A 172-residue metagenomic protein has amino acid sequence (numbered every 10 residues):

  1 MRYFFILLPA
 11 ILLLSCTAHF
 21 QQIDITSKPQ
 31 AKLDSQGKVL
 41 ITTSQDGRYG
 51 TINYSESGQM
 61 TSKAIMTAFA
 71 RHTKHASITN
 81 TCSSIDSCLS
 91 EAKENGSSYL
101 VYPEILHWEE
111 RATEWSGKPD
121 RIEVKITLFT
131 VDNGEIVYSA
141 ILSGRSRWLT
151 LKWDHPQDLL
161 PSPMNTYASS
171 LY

Functional and structural regions predicted by a protein language model:
M1-C16: Sec-dependent bacterial lipoprotein signal peptides
A10, L33, E94-S97: Alpha-helix termination/capping residues and helix-transition junctions
S15-T73, A168-Y172: A structural "domain/chain start" motif
C16-G37, P119, F129-Y172: C-terminal/domain-edge helix-coil "capping" segments
H19-Q22, S83-I136, R147: Surface-exposed short loop/turn segments
D46-G50, W108, W148: A short, flexible beta-alpha/helix-coil linker loop
S57, T61, I65, C88 (+1 more regions): Stable alpha-helical elements in mature extracytoplasmic
M66-C88: Short beta-strand->alpha-helix linker/helix-N-cap micro-motif that forms a surface specificity/interaction loop
